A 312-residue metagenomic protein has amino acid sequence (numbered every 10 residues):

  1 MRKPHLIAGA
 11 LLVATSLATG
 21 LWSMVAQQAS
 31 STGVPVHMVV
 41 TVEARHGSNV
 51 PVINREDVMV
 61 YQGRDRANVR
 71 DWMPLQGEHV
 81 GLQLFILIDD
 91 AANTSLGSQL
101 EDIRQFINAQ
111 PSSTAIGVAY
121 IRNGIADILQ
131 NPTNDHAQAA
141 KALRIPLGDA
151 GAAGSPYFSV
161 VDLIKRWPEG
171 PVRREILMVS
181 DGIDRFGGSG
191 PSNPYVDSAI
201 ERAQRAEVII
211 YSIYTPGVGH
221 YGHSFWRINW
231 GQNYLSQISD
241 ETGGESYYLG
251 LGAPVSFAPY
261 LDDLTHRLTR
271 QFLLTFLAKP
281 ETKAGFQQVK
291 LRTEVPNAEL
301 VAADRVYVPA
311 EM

Functional and structural regions predicted by a protein language model:
M1-P4: Positively charged n-region of N-terminal signal peptides that target proteins for export
A8-G20: Bacterial N-terminal signal peptides
M24-M312: Scaffold/interface architecture of coatomer-like assemblies
